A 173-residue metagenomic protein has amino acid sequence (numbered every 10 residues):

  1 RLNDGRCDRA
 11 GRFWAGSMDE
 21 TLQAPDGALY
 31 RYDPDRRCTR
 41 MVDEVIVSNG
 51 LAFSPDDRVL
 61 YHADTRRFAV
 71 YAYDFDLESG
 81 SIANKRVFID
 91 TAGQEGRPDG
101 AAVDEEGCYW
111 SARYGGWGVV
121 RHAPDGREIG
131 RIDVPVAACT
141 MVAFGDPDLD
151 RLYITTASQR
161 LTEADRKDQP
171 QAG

Functional and structural regions predicted by a protein language model:
R1-M41: Hydrophobic alpha-helical segments and helix pairs
R1-R12, M41-L60, T91-Y109, V136-R151: Beta-rich, blade/repeat-based domains predominating in secreted/periplasmic proteins but also intracellular
F13-Q23, L60-R67, Y109-Y114, Y153-R160: Conserved beta-strand positions in repeat-built beta-propeller and related beta-rich domains
A24-D26, R67, I82, G116 (+1 more regions): A detector of repeated loop/turn-to-beta-strand junctions in beta-rich toroidal repeat architectures
G27-Y30, A69-Y71, G118-V120, G173: A short loop-to-beta-strand structural motif that recurs across blades of beta-propeller domains
R37-D43, N84-T91, R127-I132: A short beta-strand motif characteristic of beta-propeller blades
Y73-S81: Short loop/turn segments immediately following beta-strands, especially the blade-tip and inter-blade linker loops
A143-G173: Blade-level signature of beta-propeller repeat domains, shared across WD40, Kelch, NHL, RCC1 and BNR/Asp-box propellers
